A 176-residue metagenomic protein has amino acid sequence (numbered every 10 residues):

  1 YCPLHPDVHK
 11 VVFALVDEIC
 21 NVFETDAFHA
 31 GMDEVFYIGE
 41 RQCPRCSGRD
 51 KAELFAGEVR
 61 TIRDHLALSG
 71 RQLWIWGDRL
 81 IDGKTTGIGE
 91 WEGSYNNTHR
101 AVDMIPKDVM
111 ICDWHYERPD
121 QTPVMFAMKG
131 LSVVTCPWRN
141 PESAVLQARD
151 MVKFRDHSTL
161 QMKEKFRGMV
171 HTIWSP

Functional and structural regions predicted by a protein language model:
C2-P3: N-terminal catalytic cores of secreted or lumenal carbohydrate-active enzymes
P6-N21, T25-F28, R45-P176: Substrate-binding groove of N-acetylhexosamine-processing glycoside hydrolases
A27-F36: Active-site-proximal, well-structured secondary-structure segments within enzyme catalytic domains
F36-Q42: Short acidic/His/Gly/Ser-rich catalytic and metal-binding motifs that mark active-site loops of diverse hydrolases
